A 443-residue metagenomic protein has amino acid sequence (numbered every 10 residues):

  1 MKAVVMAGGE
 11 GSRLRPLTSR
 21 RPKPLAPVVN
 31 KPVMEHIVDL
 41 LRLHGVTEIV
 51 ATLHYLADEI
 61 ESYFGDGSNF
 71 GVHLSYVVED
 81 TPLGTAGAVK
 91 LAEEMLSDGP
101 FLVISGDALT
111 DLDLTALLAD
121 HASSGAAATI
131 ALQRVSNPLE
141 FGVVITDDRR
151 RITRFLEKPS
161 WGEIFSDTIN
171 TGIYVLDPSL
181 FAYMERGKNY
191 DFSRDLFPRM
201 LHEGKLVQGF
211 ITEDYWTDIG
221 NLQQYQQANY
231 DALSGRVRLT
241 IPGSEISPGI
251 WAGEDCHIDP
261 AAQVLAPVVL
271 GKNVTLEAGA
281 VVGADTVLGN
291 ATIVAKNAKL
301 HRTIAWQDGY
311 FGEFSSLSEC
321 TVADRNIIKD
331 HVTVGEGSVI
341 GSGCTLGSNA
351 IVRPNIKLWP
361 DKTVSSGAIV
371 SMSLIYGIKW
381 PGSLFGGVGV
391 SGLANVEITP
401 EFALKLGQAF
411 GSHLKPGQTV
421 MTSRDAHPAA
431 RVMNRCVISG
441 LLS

Functional and structural regions predicted by a protein language model:
M1-S19, W380: N-terminal nucleotide-binding beta1-loop-alpha1 segment
K2-V5, R13, P27-A116, T146 (+3 more regions): Conserved N-terminal catalytic core of the sugar/cofactor nucleotidyltransferase
R20-V33, P400-Q408: Short catalytic helix/loop segments, enriched in acidic residues and glycine and frequently bearing histidine
P100-L102, L109, T115-A122, V135-P138 (+1 more regions): Catalytic-core segments of class I nucleotidyltransferases/pyrophosphorylases that form NMP-activated intermediates
S124-R134: A short, conserved acidic/glycine-rich loop-to-beta-strand motif that forms the donor nucleotide-sugar/metal
K188, L201-H301, A305: Extended, small-residue-rich solenoid/repeat segments and analogous flexible loops that form exposed scaffolds
I293-V390, A394: Glycine-rich hexapeptide-repeat left-handed beta-helix
K379-S439, S443: An N-terminal, well-structured beta->alpha segment
